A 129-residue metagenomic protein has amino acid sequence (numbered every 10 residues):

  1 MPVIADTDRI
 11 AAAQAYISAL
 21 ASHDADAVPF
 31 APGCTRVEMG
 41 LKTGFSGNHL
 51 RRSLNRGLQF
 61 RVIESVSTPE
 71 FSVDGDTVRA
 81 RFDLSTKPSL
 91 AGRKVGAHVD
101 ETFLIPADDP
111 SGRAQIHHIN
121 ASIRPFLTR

Functional and structural regions predicted by a protein language model:
M1-R129: C-terminal and inter-domain tail/linker signature
